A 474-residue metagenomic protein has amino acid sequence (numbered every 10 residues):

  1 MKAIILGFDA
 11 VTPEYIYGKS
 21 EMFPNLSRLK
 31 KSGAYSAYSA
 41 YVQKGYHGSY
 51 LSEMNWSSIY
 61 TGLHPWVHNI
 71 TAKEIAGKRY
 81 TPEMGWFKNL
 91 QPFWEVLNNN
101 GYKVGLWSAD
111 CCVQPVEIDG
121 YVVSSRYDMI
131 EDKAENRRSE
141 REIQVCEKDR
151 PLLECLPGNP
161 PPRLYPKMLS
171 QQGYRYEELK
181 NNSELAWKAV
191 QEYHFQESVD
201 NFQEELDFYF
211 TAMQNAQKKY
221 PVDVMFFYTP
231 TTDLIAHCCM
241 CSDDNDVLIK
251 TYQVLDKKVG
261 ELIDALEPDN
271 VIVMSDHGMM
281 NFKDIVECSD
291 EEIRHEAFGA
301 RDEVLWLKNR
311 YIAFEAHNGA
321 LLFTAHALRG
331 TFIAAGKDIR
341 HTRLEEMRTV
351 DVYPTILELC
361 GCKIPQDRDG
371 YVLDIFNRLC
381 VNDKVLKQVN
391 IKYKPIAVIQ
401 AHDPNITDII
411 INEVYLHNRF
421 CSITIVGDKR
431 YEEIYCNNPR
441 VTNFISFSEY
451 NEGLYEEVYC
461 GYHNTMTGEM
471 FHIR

Functional and structural regions predicted by a protein language model:
M1, Y17, A72-P82, L90-Q91 (+6 more regions): Membrane-interface soluble catalytic domains
M1-I16, L29-K30, I59, L97 (+9 more regions): Beta-strand elements within well-structured catalytic alpha/beta cores of enzymes that handle phosphate/sulfate esters
G7, A37-S39, K103-A109, V224-Y228 (+4 more regions): A structural signal for short, well-ordered beta-strand segments and their strand-loop junctions that often border
E14-L63, K103-W107: Short, structured active-site-proximal loop/turn typified by the sulfatase FGly-forming signature C/S-X-P-X-R
I16, E21-P24, V199-M225, T232-I285 (+2 more regions): A long, amphipathic alpha-helix that forms part of the scaffold/cap immediately adjacent to metal-dependent active
L63-S242: His/Asp/Glu-rich, glycine-adjacent segments that coordinate divalent cations and/or stabilize oxyanion chemistry on
Y102, V222, P268-D269, F420 (+1 more regions): Short, high-confidence coil segments that cap the C-terminus of an alpha-helix and link into the following beta-strand
T442-E449: Short acidic-hydrophobic, aromatic-tinged amphipathic segments that line or gate anion-handling sites
